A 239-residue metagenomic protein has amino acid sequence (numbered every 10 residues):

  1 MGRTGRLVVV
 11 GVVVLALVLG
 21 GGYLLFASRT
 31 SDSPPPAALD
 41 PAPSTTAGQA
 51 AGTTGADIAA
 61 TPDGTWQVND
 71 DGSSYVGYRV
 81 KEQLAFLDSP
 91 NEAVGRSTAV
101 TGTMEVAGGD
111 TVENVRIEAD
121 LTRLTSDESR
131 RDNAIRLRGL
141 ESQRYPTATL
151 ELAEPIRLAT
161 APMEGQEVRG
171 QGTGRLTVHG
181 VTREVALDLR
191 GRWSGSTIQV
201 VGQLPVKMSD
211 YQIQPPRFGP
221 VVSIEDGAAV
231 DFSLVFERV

Functional and structural regions predicted by a protein language model:
G2-V239: Low-complexity, acidic/polar, glycine-enriched regions of mature
